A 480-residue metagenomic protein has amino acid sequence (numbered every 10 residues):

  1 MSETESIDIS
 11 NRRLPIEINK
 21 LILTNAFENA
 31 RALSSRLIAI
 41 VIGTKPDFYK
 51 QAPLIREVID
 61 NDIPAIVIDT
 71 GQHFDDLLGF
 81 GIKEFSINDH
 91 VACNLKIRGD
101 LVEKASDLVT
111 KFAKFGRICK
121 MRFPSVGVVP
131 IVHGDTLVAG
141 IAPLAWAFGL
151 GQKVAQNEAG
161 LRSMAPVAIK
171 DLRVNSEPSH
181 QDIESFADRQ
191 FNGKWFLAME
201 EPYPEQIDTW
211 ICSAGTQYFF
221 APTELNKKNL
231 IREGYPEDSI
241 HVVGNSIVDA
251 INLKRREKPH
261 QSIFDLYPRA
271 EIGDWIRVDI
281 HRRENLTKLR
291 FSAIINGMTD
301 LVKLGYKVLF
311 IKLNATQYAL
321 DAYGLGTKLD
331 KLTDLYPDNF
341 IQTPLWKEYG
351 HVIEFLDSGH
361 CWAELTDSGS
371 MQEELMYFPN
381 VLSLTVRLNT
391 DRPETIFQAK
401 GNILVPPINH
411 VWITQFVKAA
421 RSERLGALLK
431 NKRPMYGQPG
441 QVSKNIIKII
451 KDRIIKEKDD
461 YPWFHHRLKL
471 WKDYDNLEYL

Functional and structural regions predicted by a protein language model:
S2-G71: N-terminal subdomain of nucleotide-sugar transferases
S2-L14, S35, R424-L480: C-terminal amphipathic helix plus adjacent low-complexity, charged tail appended to glycosyltransferase catalytic
E3-F27, T70, D75-D76, I211-S292: A nucleotide-sugar donor-handling region in carbohydrate enzymes
I40-I42, D47-E57, G81, K96-P236: Active-site and donor-binding regions of nucleotide-sugar-utilizing enzymes
P64-Q72, F219-F220, K307-N314: Short internal beta-strands
G81, P259-H360, W463-K469, D473: Donor-nucleotide binding loops and adjacent catalytic segments primarily of GT-B fold Leloir glycosyltransferases
P130-V132, I141, A159, M164 (+2 more regions): A donor-sugar binding/catalytic signature common to diverse glycosyltransferases and related nucleotide-sugar
Y377-L428: Catalytic binding pocket for nucleotide-activated donors in carbohydrate/polymer assembly enzymes
